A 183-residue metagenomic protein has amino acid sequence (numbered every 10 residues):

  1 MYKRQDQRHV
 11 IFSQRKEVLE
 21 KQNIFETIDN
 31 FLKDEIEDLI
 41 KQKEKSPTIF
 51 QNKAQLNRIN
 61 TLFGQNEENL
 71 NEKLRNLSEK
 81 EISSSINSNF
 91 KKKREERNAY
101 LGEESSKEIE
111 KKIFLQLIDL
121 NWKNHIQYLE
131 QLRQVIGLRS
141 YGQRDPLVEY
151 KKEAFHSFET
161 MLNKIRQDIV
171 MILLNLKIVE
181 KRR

Functional and structural regions predicted by a protein language model:
K3-R183: Extended, charged helical/alpha-beta scaffold domains that provide interaction surfaces
